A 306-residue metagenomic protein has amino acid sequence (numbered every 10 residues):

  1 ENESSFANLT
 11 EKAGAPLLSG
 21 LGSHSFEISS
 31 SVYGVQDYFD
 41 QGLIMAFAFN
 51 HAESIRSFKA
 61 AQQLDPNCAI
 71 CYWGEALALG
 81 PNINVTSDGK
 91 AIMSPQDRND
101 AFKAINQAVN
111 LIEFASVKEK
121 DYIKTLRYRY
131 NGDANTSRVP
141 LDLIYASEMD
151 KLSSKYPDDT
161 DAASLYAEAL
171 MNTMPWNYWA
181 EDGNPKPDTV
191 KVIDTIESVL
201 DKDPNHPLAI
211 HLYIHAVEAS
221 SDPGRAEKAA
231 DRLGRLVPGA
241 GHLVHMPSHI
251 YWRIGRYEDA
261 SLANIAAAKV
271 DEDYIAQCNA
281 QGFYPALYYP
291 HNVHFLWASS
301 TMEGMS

Functional and structural regions predicted by a protein language model:
N2-C68, Y72-D158, L165-D201, N205 (+5 more regions): Short coil/linker segments at helix-helix boundaries
S221-G224, M305: Alpha-helix capping and inter-helical loop/turn segments
Y257, N264-A267, P285-S306: Extended catalytic-interface subdomain
D259-Q277: Flexible glycine/proline-rich, aromatic-decorated loop/lid segments
